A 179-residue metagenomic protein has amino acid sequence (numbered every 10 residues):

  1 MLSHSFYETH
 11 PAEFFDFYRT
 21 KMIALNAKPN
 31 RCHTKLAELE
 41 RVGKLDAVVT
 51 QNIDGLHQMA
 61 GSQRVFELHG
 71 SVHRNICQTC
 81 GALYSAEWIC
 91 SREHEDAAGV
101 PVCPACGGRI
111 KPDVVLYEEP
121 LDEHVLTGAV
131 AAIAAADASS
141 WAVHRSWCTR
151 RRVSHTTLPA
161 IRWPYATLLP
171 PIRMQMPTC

Functional and structural regions predicted by a protein language model:
M1-C179: Conserved catalytic core of sirtuin-type NAD+-dependent deacylases
